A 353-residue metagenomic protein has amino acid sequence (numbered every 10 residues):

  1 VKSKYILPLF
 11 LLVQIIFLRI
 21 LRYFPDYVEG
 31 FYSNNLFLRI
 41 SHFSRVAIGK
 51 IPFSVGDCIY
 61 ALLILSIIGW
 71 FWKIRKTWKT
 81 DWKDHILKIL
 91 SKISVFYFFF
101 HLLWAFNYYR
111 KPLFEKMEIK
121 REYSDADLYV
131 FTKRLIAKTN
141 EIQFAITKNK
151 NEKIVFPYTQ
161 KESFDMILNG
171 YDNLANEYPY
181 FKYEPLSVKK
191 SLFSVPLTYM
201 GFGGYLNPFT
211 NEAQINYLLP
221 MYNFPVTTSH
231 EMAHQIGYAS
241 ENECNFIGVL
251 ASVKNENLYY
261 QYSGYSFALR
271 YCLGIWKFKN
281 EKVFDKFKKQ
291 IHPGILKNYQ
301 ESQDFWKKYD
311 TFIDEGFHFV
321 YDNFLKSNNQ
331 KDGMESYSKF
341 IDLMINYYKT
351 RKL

Functional and structural regions predicted by a protein language model:
V1-L9: N-terminal membrane topogenic signal
V13-K73: Membrane-embedded alpha-helical segments of integral membrane proteins
P52, V226-L250: Active-site recognition of the HExxH zinc-binding catalytic motif
Y60, I67-W72, T80-E115: Transmembrane alpha-helices and immediately adjacent membrane-cytoplasm interface residues in multi-pass integral
F106-N176: Membrane-interface segments at or immediately adjacent to transmembrane helices that form the boundary between
L128-F131, A239-V283: Post-HExxH zinc-binding segment in Zn-dependent metallohydrolases
K150-Y217, M221: Auxiliary, metal-adjacent structural segments of Zn-dependent hydrolase domains
G294-L353: Pan-zinc metallopeptidase signature
